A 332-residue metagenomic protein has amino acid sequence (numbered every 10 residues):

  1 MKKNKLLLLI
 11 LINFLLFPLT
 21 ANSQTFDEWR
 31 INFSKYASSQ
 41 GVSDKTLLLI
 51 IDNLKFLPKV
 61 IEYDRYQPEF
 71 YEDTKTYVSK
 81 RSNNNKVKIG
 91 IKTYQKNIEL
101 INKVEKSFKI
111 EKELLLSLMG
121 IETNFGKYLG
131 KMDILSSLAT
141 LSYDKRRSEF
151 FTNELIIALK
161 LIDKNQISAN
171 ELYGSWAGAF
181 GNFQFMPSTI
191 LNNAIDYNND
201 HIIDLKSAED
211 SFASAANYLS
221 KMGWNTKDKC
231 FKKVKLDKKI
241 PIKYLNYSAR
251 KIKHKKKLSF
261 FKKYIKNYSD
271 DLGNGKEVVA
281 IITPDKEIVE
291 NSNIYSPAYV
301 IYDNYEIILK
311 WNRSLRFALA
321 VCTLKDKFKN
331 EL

Functional and structural regions predicted by a protein language model:
K2-S23: Classical Sec-dependent N-terminal signal peptides that target proteins to the secretory pathway
Q24-I98, N102-E105: An acidic, Gly/Ser/Thr/Pro-rich helix-cap/linker signature
A37, L48-P58, K109-G126, A158-I162 (+1 more regions): Short, functionally critical alpha-helical segments immediately adjacent to catalytic or ligand/cofactor-binding
F56-Y63, T123-M132, D144-S148, N165-N170 (+3 more regions): Secretory-pathway/luminal and periplasmic proteins that interact with or process carbohydrate-rich
D133-S142, L155, F180-I195, A215: Substrate-binding/active-site groove segments that recognize and process beta-1,4-linked N-acetyl-hexosamine
L159-S168, A177-Y197, M222-D228: A structural motif
D196-L205: Acidic, glycine-anchored loop motifs typical of Ca2+
D237-L332: C-terminal soluble interaction/assembly domains
